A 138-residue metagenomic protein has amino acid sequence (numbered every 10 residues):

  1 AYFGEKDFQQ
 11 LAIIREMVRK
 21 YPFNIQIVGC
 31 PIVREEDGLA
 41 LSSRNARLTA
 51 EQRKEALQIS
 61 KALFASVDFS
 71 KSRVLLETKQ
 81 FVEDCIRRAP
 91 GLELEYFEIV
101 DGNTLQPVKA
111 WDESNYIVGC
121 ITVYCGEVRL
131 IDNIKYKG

Functional and structural regions predicted by a protein language model:
A1-D7: Acidic beta-strand-to-loop metal/phosphate-binding motif
D7-E95, V100, G138: Glycine-rich, Lys/Arg-enriched anion-binding loops that position phosphate/diphosphate groups for phosphoryl
F81-G138: Phosphate/ribose-recognition catalytic cores of enzymes acting on nucleotide-derived substrates
